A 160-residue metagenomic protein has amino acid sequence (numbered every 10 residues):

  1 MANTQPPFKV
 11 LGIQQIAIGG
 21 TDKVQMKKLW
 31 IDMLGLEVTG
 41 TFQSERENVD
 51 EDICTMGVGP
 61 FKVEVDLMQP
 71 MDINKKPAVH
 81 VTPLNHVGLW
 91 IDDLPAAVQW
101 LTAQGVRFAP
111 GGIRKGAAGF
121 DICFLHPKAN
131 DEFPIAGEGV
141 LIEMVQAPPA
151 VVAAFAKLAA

Functional and structural regions predicted by a protein language model:
M1-K27, L84-I91, V145-A160: N-terminal beta-strand motif that seeds the catalytic metal site of vicinal oxygen chelate
A2-P7, I53, V98-A160: Vicinal oxygen chelate
V10, M33-G35, V81, E138: Alpha-helix termination/capping residues and helix-transition junctions
G12-T21, D52-G57, K75-L101: Vicinal oxygen chelate
M26-I31, L101: Conserved active-site tyrosine of GNAT-family acetyltransferases
I31-G40, Q104-R107: Conserved acetyl-CoA-binding loop of GNAT-fold acetyltransferases
E37-A78, A118-P148: Conserved short beta-strand elements that form part of the metal-binding/catalytic scaffold of enzyme active sites
